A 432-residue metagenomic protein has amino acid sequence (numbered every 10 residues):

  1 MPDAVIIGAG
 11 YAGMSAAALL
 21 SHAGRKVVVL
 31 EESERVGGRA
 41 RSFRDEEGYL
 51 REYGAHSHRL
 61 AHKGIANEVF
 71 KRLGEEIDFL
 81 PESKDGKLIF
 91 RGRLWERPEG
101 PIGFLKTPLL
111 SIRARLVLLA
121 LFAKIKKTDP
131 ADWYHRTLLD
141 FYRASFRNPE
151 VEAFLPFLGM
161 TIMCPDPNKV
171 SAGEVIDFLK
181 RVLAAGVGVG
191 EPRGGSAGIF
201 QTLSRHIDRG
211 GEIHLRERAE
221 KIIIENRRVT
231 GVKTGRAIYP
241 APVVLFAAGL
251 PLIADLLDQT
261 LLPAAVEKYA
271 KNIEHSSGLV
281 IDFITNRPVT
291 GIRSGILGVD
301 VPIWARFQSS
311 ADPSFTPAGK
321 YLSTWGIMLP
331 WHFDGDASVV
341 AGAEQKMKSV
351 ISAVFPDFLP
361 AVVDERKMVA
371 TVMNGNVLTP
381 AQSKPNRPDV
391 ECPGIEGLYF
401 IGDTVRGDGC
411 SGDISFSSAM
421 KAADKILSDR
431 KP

Functional and structural regions predicted by a protein language model:
P2-V29: N-terminal Rossmann-like FAD-binding beta1-loop-alpha1 element of flavoenzymes
S21-E46: Glycine-rich FAD pyrophosphate-binding loop
R41-L50, R59-V117: A conserved beta-strand/loop capping segment in the N-terminal third of enzymes that catalyze redox or closely related
K84-W95, P101-D177: Rossmann-like flavin
F178-T230, T234-G235: Helical element adjacent to the flavin cofactor pocket in flavoenzyme catalytic cores
E220-Y321, D389: Mid-domain catalytic core of redox enzymes that form a hydrophobic substrate pocket/lid adjacent to a catalytic redox
H275-M373: C-terminal segments that line or cap access tunnels to active or ligand-binding sites in enzymes and enzyme-associated
D312-A318, A370-F400, T404: FAD-binding beta-loop-beta segment adjacent to the flavin cofactor pocket
